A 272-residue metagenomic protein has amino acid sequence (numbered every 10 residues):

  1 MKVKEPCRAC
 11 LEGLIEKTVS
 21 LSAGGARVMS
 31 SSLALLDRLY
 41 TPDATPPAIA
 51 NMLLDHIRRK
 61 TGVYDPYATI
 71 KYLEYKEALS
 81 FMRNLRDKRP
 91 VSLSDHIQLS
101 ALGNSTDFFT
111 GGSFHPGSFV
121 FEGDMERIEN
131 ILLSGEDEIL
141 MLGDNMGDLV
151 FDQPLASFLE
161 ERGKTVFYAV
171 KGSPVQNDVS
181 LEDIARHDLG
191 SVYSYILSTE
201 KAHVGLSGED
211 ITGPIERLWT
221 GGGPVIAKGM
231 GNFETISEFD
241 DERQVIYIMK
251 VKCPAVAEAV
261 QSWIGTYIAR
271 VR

Functional and structural regions predicted by a protein language model:
M1-E136: Electropositive, gly/pro-rich neighborhoods at or near active sites that engage anionic ligands
T18-S22, K60, R162, F239 (+1 more regions): Change "in soluble alpha/beta enzymes" to "in soluble alpha/beta proteins
P116-S134, G147-F158, L206-I211: Active-site glycine-rich loop that binds ribose-phosphate moieties when present
D137-E138, K164-Y168, Q244: Residues at the starts of beta-strands that form the adenosine-phosphate
I139-L140, P224: Conserved beta-strand elements of the Class I
L142-Q153, P174-V175, M230-T235: Gly/Ser/Thr-rich loops at beta-strand to alpha-helix junctions that form or flank small-molecule/cofactor-binding
F151-S207: Redox- and metal-dependent alpha/beta enzyme cores, enriched for Fe-S-associated oxidoreductases and cofactor-handling
K171, D188-R272: C-terminal functional extensions of proteins
